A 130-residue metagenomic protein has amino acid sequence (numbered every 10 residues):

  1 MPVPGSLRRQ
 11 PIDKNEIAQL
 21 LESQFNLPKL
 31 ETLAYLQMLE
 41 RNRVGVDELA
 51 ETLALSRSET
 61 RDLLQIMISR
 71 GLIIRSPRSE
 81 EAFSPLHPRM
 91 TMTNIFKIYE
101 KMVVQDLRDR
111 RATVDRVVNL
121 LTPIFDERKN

Functional and structural regions predicted by a protein language model:
R9-Q24: Short, Lys/Arg-enriched N-terminal segment that forms or immediately precedes the first helix of a structured domain
L20-E31, G45, P77-Y99: Short, cationic-aromatic polyanion-contact patches
E31-M38: Short alpha-helical "packing" element that flanks the helix-turn-helix/winged-helix DNA-binding module
M38, L49, T60-R70: Basic amphipathic alpha-helical segments that dock to polyanions
R43-T52: Short acidic, hydrophobic short linear motifs in intrinsically disordered regions
I68-R78: A short, conserved structural fragment
I95-N130: Amphipathic alpha-helical dimerization/coiled-coil segments that flank or bridge DNA-binding/regulatory modules
